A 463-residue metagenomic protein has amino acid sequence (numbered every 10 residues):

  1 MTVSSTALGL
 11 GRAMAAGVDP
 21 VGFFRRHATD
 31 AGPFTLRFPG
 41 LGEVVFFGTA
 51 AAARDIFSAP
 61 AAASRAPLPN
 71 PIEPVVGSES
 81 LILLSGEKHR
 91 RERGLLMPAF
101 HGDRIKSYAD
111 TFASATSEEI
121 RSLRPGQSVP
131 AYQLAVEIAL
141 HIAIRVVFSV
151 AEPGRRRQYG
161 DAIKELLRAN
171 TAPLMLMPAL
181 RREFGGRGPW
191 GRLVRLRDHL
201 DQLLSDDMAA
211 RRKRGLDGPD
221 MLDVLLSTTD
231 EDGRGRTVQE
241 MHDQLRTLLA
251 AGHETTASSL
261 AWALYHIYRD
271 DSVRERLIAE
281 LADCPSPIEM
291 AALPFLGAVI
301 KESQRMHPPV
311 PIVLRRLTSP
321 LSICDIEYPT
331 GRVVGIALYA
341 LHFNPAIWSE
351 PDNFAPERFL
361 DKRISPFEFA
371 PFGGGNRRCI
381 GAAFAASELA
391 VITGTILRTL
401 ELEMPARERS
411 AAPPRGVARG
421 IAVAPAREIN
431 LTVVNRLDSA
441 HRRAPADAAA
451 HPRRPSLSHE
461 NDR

Functional and structural regions predicted by a protein language model:
M1, R65-E73, K88, R104-S258: Cytochrome P450 heme-thiolate monooxygenase catalytic core
M1-E87, R91, K106, T111-E118 (+4 more regions): N-terminal membrane-proximal hinge/A-helix region immediately C-terminal to the signal-anchor transmembrane segment
M1-S5, A109, A113, D161-L166 (+7 more regions): Cytochrome P450 I-helix active-site segment
R12-A31, S286-C324, R427: Conserved cytochrome P450 K-helix E-x-x-R motif and the immediately C-terminal K′/meander segment
A139, A143, R197-S205, T228-A282 (+6 more regions): Central I-helix of cytochrome P450 enzymes
P189-L193, L203, L296-I312, R316 (+1 more regions): C-terminal domain-closing interface element
V273, F384-I421: Cytochrome P450 heme-binding "Cys pocket" and the immediately downstream C-terminal segment
I336-K362, D447-H451: Conserved cytochrome P450 K-helix/beta-meander segment immediately N-terminal to the heme-binding cysteine loop
